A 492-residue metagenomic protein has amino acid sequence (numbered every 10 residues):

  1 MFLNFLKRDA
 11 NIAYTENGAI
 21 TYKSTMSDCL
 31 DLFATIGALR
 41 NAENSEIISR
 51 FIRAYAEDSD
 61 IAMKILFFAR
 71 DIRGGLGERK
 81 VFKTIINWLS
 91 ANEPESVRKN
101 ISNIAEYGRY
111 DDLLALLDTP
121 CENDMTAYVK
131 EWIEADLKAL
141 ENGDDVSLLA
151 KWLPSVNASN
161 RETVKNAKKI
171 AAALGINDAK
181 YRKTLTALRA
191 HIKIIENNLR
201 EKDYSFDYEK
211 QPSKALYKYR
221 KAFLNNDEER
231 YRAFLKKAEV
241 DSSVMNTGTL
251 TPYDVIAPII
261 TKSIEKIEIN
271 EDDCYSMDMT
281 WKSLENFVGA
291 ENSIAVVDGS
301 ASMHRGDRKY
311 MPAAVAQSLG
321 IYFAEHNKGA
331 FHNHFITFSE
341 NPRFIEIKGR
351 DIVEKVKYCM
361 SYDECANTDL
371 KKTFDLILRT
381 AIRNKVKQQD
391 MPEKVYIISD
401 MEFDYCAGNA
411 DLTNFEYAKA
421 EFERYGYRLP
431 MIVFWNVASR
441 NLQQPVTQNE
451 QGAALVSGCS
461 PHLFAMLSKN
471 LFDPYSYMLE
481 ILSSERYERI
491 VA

Functional and structural regions predicted by a protein language model:
M1-V315, E325-A492: Long lumenal/extracellular ectodomains of secretory and single-pass membrane proteins
